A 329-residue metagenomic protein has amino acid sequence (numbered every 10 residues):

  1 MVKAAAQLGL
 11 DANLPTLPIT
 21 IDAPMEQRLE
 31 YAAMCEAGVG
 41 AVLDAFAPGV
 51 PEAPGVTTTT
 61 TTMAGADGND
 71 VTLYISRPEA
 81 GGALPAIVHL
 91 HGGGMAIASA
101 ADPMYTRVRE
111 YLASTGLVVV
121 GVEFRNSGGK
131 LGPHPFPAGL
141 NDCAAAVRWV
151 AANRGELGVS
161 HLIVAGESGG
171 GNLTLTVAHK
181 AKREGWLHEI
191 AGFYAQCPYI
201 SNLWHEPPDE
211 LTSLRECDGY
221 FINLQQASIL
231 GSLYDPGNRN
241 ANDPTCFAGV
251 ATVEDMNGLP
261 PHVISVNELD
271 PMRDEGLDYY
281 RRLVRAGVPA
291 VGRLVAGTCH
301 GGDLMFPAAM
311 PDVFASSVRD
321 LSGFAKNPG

Functional and structural regions predicted by a protein language model:
V2-A33, G38, V42-G329: Alpha/beta-hydrolase superfamily serine-hydrolase fold, recognizing
